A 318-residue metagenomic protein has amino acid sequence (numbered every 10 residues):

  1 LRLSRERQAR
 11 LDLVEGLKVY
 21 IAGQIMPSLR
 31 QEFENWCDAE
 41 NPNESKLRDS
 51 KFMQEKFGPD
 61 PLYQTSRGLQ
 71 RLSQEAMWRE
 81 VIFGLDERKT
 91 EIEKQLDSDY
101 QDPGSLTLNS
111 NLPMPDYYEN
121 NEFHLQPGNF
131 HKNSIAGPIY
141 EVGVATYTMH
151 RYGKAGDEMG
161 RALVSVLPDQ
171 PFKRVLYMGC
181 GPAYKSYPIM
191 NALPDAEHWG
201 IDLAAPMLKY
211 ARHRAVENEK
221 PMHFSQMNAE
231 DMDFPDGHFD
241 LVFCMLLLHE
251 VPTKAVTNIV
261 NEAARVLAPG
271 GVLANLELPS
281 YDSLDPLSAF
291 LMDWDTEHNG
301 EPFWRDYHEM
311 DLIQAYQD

Functional and structural regions predicted by a protein language model:
L3, L11-V14, N41-H131: N-terminal auxiliary segments of SAM/dcSAM-dependent transferases
N129-H131, I135-G156: Class I SAM-dependent methyltransferase Rossmann-like catalytic core, especially the SAM/SAH-binding loop
I139, Y152-P171: Conserved alpha-helix/loop element of class I SAM-dependent methyltransferases that forms part of the SAM/SAH-binding
R174-L176, P182, S186-D231: Class I SAM-dependent methyltransferase SAM/SAH-binding core
E230-V242: A short acidic, Gly/Pro-enriched loop at the edge of an enzyme's catalytic core that lines a small-molecule cofactor
D240-K254: A short SAM/SAH-binding and catalytic strip from SAM-dependent methyltransferases
T257-P269: A short glycine-rich, Lys/Arg-flanked "PGG" loop and its adjoining helix->strand segment in the class I
A274-Q317: C-terminal alpha-helical "lid/dimerization" subdomain adjacent to the S-adenosyl-L-methionine
